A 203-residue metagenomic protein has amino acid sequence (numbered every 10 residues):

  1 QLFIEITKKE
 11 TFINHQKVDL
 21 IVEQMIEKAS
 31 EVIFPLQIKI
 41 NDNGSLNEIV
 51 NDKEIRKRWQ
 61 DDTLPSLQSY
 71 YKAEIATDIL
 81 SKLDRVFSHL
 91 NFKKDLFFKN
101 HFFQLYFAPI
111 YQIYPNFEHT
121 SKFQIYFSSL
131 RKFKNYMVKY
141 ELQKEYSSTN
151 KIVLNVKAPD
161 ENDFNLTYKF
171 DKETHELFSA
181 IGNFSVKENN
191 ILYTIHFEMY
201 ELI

Functional and structural regions predicted by a protein language model:
Q1-V32, L36-Q37, Q104-I203: Acidic, serine/threonine-rich low-complexity disordered tracts
I21-L64: Surface-exposed, polar helix/loop patches in the mature regions of secreted/periplasmic/lumenal proteins that form
I49-S148: Solvent-exposed helix/loop surface patches that form functional interfaces
